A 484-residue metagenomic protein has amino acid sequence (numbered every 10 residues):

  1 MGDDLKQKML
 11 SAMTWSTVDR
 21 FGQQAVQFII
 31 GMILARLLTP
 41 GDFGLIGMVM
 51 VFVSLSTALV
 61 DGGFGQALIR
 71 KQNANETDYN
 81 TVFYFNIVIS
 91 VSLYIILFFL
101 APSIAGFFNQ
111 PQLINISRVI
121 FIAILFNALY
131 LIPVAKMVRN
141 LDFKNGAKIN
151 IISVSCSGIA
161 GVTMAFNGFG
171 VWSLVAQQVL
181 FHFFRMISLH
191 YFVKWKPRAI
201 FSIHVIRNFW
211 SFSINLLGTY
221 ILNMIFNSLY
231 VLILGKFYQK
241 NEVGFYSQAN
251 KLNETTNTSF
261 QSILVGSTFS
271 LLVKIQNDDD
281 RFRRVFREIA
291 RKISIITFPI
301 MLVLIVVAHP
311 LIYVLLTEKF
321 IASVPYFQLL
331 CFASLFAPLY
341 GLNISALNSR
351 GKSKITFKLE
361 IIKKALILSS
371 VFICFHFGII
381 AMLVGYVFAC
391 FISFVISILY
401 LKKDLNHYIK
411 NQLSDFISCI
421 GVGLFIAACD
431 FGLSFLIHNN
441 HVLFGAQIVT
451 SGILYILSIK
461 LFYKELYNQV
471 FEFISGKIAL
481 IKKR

Functional and structural regions predicted by a protein language model:
M1-F28, Q66-T81, L113, K144-N145 (+4 more regions): N-terminal membrane topogenesis motif
M1-L5, M9, K144, I187-S228 (+4 more regions): Interhelical loop/hinge segments that connect adjacent transmembrane helices in multipass membrane
G2, H407, F416, C429-R484: Membrane-proximal transmembrane or re-entrant/amphipathic helices at the cytosolic face
L5-F64, I89-S103, S153-V162, Q177-R185 (+1 more regions): Signature of the first transmembrane helix
A12-Q23, Q27, L174-F181, R185 (+6 more regions): Transmembrane helical elements of multi-pass membrane transporters/channels
Q23-Q27, M50-V53, T57-I69, V119-V138 (+10 more regions): Short runs within selected transmembrane alpha-helices of multi-pass transporters and secretion channels
Q27, T57-E76, M137-R139, A249 (+2 more regions): Helix-loop junctions and terminal segments of transmembrane helices in multi-pass membrane transport/translocation
F28, Y84-N109, N115, I159-T163 (+4 more regions): Alpha-helical transmembrane segments of multi-pass membrane transport and lipid-handling proteins
